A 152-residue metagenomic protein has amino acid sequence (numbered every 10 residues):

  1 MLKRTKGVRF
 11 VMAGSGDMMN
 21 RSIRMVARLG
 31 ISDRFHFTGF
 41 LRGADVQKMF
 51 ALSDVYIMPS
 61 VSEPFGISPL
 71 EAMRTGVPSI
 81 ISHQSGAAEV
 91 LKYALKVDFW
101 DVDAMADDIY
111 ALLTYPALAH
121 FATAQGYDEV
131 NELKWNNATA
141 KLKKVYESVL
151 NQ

Functional and structural regions predicted by a protein language model:
I23-L41: Nucleotide-activated donor-binding/catalytic signature segment of Leloir-type glycosyltransferases, i.e., the conserved
F40-L41, K48-S53: Short alpha-helical donor nucleotide-sugar binding micro-motif in glycosyltransferases
V61: Aromatic "clamp/platform" in nucleotide-sugar-dependent glycosyltransferases that forms part of the donor/acceptor
G66-P69, A87: Short glycine/serine-rich donor-binding loops of glycosyltransferases
P78-I81: Short hydrophobic beta-strand element within catalytic cores of glycosyltransferases and related nucleotide-activated
A94-D103, A111-P116: Conserved acidic donor-binding segment of nucleotide-sugar-dependent glycosyltransferases
A117-E147, N151: A charged, aromatic-enriched C-terminal amphipathic alpha-helix characteristic of glycosyltransferases across folds
